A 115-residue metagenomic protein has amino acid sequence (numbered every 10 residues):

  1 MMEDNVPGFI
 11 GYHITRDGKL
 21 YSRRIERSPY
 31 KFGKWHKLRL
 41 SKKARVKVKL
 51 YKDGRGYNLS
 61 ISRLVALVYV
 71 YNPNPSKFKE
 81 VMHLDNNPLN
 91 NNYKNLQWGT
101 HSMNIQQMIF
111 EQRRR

Functional and structural regions predicted by a protein language model:
M1-E80, D85-R115: Conserved recognition-core residues within compact binding domains
